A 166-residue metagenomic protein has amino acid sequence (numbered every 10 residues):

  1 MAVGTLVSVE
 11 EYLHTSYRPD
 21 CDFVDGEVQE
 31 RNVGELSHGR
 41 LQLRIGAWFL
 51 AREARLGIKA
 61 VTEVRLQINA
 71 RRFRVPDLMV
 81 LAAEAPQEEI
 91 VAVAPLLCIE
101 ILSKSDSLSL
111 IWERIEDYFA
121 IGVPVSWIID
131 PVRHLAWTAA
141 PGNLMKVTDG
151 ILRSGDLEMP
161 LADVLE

Functional and structural regions predicted by a protein language model:
M1-E166: Gly/Pro/Ser/Thr-rich low-complexity, intrinsically disordered segments predominantly at protein N-termini
